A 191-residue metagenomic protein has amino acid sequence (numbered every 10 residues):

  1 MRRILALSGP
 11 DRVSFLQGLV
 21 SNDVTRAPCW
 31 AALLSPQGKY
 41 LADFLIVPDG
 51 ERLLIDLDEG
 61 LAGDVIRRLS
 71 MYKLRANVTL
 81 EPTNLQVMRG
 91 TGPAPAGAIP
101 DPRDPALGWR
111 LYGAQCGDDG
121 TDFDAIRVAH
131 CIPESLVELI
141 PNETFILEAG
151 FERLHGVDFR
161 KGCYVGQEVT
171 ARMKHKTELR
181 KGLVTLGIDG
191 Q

Functional and structural regions predicted by a protein language model:
M1-Q191: Basic, glycine/lysine-rich polyanion-binding surfaces/domains
